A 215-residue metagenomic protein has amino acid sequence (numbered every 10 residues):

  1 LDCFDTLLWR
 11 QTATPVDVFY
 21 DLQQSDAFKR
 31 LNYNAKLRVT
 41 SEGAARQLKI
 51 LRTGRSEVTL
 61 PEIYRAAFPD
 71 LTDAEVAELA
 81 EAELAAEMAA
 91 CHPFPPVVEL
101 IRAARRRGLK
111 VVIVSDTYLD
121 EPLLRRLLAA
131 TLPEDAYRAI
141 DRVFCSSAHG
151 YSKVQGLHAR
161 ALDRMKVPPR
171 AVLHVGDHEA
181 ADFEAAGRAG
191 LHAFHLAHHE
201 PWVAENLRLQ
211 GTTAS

Functional and structural regions predicted by a protein language model:
L1-T12: Asp-based phosphoryl-transfer active-site loop
V18-A82: A metal-dependent, Asp-based hydrolase signature
V76-H92, V97-A130, I140-C145: Substrate-recognition element of Asp-dependent hydrolases with the DxDx(T/V) motif
A90-C91, P122, L132, L157-R160 (+1 more regions): A generic "structured core" feature
C145-S152, H158: Catalytic cores of eukaryotic secretory-pathway lumenal/extracellular enzymes that build and remodel glycoconjugates
V154-A180: Conserved Lys-Pro-Asp/Glu-containing loop-to-beta segment of HAD-superfamily phosphomonoesterases, centered on
V175, A180-R208: Acidic, Mg2+-coordinating phosphoryl-transfer loop and its flanking beta/alpha structural elements, shared across
Q210-S215: Charged, amphipathic alpha-helical linkers/stalks
